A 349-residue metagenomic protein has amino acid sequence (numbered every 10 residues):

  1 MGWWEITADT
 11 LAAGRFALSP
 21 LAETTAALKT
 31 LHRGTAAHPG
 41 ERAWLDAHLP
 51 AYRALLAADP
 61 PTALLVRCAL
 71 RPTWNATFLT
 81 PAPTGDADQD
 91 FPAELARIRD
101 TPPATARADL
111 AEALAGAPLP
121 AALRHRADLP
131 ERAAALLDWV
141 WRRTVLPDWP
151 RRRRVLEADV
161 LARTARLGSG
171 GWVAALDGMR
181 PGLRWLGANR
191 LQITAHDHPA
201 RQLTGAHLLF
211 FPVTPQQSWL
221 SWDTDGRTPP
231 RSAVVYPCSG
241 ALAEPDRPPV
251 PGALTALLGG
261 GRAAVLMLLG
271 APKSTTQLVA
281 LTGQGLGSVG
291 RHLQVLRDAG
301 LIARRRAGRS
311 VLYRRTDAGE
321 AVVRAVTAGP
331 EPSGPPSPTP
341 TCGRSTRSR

Functional and structural regions predicted by a protein language model:
M1-Q192, P199-R201, S232: N-terminal, charged low-complexity regulatory/assembly segments
A17, Q192-T194, Q216, L258: Generic, ordered loop/turn and secondary-structure boundary motif
A175, H198-L203, S221-G226: A general structural signal for short secondary-structure junctions and capping/turn motifs
W185, Q202-T204, V213-P215: A short catalytic or substrate-binding loop motif that flags glycine-/basic-rich loops and adjacent residues that bind
H196-D197, C238: Secondary-structure transition/turn motif
F211, Q216-R349: Extended mid-to-C-terminal alpha-helical interaction segments
